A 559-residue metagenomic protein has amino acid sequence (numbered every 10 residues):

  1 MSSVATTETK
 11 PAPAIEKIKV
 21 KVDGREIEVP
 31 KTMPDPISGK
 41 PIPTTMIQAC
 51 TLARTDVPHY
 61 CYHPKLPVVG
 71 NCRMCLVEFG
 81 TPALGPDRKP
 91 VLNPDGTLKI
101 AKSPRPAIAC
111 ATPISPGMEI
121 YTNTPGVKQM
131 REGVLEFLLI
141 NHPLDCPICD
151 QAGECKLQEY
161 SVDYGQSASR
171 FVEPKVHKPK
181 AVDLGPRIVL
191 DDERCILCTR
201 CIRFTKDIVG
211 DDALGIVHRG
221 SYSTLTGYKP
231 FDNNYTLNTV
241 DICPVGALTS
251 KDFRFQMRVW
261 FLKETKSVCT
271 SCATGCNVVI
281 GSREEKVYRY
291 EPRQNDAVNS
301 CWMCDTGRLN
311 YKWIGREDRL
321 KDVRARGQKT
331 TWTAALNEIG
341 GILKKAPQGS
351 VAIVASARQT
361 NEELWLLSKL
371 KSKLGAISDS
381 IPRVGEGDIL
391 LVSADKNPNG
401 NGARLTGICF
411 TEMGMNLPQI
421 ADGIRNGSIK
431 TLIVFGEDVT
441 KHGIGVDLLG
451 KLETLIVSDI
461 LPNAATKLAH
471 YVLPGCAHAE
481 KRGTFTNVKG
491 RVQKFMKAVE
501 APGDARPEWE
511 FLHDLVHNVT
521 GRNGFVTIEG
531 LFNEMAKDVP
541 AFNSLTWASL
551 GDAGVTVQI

Functional and structural regions predicted by a protein language model:
V4-A5, R73-T270, T274-V278, R283-K286: Fe-S ferredoxin-like electron-transfer domains and their immediately adjacent linker/connector regions across
V20-K21, P116-T122, T224-Y228, E264 (+2 more regions): Short beta-alpha connecting loops at secondary-structure transitions that line or flank enzyme active sites
T32-Q48, T360, N416, P507: Short, structural beta-strand-to-alpha-helix junction motif
M46-G80: A basic, amphipathic helix-loop patch mediating RNA/tRNA/ribosome contacts
V172, K180, R283-G349, V392-G400 (+2 more regions): Cofactor-/ligand-binding subdomain signature composed of acidic, glycine-rich, tryptophan-containing flexible loops
Y235-P292, D438, G445-V446, K451-N463 (+1 more regions): Phosphate/diphosphate-binding loops
D318, T330, L370-L545: Non-catalytic alpha/beta scaffold blocks inside enzyme catalytic domains
A352-E363, D438-T440: Gly/Ser/Thr-rich loops at beta-strand to alpha-helix junctions that form or flank small-molecule/cofactor-binding
